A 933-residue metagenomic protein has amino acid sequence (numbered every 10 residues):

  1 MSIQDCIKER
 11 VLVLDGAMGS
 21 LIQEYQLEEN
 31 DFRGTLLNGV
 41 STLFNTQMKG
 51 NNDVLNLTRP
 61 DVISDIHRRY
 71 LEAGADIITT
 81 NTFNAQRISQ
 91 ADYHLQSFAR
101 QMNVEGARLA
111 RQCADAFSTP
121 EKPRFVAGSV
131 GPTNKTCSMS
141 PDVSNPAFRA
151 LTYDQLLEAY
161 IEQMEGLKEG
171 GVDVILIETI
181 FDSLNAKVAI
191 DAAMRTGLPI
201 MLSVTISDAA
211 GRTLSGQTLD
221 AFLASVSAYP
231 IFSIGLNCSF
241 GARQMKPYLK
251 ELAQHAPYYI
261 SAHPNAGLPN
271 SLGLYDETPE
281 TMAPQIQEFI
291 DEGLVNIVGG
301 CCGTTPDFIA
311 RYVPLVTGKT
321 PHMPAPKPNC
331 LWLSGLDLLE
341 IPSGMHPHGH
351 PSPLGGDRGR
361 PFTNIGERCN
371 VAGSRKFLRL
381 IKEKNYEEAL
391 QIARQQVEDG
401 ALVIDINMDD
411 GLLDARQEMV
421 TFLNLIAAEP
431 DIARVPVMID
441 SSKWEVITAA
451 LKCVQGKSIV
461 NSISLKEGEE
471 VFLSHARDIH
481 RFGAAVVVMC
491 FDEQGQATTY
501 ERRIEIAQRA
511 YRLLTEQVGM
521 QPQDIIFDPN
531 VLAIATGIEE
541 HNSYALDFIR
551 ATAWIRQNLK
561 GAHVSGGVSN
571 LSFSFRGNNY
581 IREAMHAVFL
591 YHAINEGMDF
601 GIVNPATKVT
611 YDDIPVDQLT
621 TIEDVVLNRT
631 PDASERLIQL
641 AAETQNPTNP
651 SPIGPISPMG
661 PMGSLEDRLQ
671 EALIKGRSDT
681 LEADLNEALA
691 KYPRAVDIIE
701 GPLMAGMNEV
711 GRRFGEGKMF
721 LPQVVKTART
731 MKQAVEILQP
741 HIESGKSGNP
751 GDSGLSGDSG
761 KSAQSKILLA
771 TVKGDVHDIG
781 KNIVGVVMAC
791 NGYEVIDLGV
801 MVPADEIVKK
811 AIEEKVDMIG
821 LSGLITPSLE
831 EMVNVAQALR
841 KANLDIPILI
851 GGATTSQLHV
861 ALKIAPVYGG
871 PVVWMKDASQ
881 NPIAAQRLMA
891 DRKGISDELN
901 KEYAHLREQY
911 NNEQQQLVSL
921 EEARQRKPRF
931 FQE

Functional and structural regions predicted by a protein language model:
M1-P650, G660-K746, G760-E933: Domain-level signal for soluble alpha/beta catalytic cores
S657-P658, G748-G757: Acidic, glycine-centered low-complexity repeats within long intrinsically disordered regions
